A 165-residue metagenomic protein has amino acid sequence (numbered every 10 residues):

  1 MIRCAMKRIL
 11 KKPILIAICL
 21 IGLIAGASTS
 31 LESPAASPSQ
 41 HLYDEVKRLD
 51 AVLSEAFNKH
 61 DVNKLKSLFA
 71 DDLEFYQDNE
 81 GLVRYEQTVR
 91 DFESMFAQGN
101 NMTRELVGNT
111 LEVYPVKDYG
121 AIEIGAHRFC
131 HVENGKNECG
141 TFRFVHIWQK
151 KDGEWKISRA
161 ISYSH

Functional and structural regions predicted by a protein language model:
C4-A17: Bacterial N-terminal signal peptides that target proteins for export
I16-G26: Bacterial N-terminal signal peptides
A27-D71: Short, low-complexity N-terminal intrinsically disordered segments enriched in polar/charged residues
Q40-D44, V62-Y119, A126-R128, K136-G140: A solvent-exposed, acidic/Ser-Thr-rich amphipathic alpha-helical stretch
V113-A121, W148-E154: A short, structured loop/turn motif at beta-sheet edges
F129-E133, W148: Beta-strand elements of well-folded, non-transmembrane domains
T141-H165: Short beta-strand edge/turn micro-motifs at domain boundaries
